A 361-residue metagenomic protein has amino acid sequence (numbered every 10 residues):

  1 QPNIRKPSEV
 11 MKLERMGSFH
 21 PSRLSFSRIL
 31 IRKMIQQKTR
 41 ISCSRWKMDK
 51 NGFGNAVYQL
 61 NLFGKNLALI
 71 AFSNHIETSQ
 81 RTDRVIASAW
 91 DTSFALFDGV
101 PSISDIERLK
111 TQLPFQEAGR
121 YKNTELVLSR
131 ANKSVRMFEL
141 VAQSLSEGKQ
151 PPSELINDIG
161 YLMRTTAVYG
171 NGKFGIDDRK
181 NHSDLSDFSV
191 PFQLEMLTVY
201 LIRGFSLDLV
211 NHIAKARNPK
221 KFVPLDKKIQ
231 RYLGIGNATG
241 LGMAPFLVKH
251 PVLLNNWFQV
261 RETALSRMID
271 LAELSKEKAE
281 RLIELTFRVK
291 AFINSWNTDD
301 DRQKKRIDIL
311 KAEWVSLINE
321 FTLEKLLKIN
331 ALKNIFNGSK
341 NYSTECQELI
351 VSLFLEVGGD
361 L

Functional and structural regions predicted by a protein language model:
Q1-D49: Charged, amphipathic alpha-helical stretches
Q1-L13, A89-L361: Mixed-charge, Lys/Arg-enriched low-complexity segments
I29-W90: Amphipathic, interaction-prone secondary-structure segments
